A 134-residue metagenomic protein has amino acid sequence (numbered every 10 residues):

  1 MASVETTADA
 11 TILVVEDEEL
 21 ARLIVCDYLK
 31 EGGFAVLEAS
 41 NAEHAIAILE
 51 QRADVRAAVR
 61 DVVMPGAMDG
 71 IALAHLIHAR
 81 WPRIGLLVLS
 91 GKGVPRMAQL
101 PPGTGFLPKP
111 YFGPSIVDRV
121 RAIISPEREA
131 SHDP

Functional and structural regions predicted by a protein language model:
M1-L13, E19, C26, H44 (+5 more regions): Non-catalytic signal-transmission and effector/linker regions of two-component phosphorelay proteins
E19-L37: Two-component/phosphorelay signaling modules centered on CheY-like receiver
E38-A57: Acidic, metal-coordinating helix/loop segments flanking the phosphotransfer/catalytic sites of two-component signaling
N41, G66-L73: Acidic catalytic/metal-coordinating carboxylates
V59-V62: Active-site residues of response regulator receiver
L76, Q99-P108: As written
